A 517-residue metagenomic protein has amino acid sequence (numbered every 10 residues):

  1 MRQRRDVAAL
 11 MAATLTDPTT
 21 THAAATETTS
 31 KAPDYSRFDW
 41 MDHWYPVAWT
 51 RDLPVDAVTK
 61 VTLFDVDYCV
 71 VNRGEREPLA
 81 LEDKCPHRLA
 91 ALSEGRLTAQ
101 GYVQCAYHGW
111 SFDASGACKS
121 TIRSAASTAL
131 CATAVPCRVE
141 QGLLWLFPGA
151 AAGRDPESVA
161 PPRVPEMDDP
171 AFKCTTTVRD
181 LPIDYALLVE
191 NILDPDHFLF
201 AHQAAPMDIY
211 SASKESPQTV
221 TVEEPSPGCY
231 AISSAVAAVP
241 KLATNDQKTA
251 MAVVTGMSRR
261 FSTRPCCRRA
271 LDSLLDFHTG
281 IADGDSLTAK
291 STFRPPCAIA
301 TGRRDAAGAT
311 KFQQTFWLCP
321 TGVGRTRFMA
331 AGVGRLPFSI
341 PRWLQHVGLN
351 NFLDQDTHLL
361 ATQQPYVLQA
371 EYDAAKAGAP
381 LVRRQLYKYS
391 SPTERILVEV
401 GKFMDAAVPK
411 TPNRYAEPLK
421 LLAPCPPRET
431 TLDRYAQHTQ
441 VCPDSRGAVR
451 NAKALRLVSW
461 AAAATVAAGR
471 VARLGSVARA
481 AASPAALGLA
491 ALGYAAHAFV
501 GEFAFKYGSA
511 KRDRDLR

Functional and structural regions predicted by a protein language model:
M1-A23: N-terminal mitochondrial targeting presequence
M1-Q3, T14, R37, V55 (+4 more regions): A generic helix-loop boundary/linker signal
V7-A8, A12, K60, V178 (+1 more regions): Generic N-terminal initiation segments characterized by hydrophobic and/or small/turn-forming residues
L15-A23, E27, A32-F38, P46-K173 (+2 more regions): Rieske [2Fe-2S] iron-sulfur-binding domain
P33, E77, G153-R517: C-terminal catalytic domain of Rieske-type non-heme iron oxygenases
M41, C131, R138-E140, T310-F312 (+1 more regions): A short, structural micro-pattern
H43-Y45, V66, T133, Q218 (+1 more regions): Short beta-strand or tight-loop elements that sit immediately N-terminal to catalytic metal-binding acidic residues
